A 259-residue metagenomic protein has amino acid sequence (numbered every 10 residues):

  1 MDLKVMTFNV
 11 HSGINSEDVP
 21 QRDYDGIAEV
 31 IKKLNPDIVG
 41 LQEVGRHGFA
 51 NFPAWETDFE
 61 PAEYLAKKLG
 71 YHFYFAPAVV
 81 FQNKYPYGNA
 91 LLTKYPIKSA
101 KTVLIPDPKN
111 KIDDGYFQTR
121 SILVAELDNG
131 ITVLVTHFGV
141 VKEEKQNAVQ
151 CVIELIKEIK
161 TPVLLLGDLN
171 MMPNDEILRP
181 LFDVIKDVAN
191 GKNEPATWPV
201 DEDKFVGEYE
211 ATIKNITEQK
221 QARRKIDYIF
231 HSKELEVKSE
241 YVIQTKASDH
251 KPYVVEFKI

Functional and structural regions predicted by a protein language model:
M1-K68, F73-F75, V80-Y85, Q150 (+1 more regions): N-terminal, active-site-proximal structural segment of metallo-dependent hydrolase catalytic domains
M1-M6, Y85-N89, T93-K98, F117-V135 (+2 more regions): Beta-strand-turn-beta hairpins that frame and shape the catalytic cleft of phosphate-ester-processing enzymes
K4-V10, I27-P53, L92, T132-T136 (+3 more regions): Active-site beta-strand/loop signature of hydrolases that rely on acidic residues for catalysis
V10-G13, G45-R46, V80-F81, Y95-I97 (+3 more regions): Short, solvent-exposed loop/turn segments at secondary-structure junctions
V19-G26, T57-P61, G115-T119, E144-C151 (+2 more regions): Soluble or luminal CAZymes and related metallo-dependent hydrolases
P20, W55-T57, Y71-T93, N110 (+2 more regions): Active site of divalent-metal-dependent phosphoester/diester hydrolases
N35-P36, L69-Y71, T93-P96, L127-I131 (+3 more regions): Short glycine/proline-enriched coil/turn segments at helix->beta-strand junctions
S99-C151: Catalytic-adjacent loop/helix segments of enzymes that bind and process anionic phosphate/sulfate esters
